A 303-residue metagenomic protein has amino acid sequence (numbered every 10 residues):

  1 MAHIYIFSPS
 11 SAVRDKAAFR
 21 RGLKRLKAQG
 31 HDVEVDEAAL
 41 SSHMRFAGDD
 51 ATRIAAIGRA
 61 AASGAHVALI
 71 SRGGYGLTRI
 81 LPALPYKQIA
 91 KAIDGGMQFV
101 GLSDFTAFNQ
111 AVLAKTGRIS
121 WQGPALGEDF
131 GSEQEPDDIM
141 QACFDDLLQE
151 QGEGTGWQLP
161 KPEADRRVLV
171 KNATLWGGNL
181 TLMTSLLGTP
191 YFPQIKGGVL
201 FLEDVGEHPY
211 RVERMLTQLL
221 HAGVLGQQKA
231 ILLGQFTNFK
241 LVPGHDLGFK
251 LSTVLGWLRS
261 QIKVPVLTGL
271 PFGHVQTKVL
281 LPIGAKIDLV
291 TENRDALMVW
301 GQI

Functional and structural regions predicted by a protein language model:
M1-G64: ATP/NTP phosphate-donor binding region
A61-V67, Q227-K229: Short acidic/histidine-rich motifs immediately flanking catalytic phosphotransfer sites in two-component signaling
V67-A83, L102: N-terminal glycine-rich "phosphate-gripper" loop used for MgATP/nucleotide binding and carboxylate activation
Y86-A111, I119-L126, P265: Short, acidic/small-residue loops that bind anionic groups at enzyme active sites
T106-R118, V275-P282: Glycine-rich, charge-decorated loop segments at or immediately adjacent to ligand/cofactor-binding or catalytic sites
R118-L182: Conserved anion/nucleotide-ligand pocket segment
Q194-L247: Internal helical hairpin/lid segments
Q235-I303: ATP/nucleoside-binding phosphotransfer catalytic cores, i.e., glycine-rich phosphate-binding loops
